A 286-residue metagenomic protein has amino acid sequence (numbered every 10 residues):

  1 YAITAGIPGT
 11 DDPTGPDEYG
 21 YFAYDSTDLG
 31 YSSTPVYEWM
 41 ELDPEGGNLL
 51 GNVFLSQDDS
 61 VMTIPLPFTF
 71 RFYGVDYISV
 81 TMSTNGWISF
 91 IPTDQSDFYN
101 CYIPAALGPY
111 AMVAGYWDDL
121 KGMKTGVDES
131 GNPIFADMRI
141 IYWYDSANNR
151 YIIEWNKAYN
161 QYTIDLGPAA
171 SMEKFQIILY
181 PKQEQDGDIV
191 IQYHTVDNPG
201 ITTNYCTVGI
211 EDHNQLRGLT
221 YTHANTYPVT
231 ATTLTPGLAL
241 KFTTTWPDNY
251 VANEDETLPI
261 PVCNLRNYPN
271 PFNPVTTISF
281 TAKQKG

Functional and structural regions predicted by a protein language model:
Y1-N253: Extracytoplasmic Ser/Thr/Pro-rich, glycosylation-prone low-complexity segments
E254-Y268, F272-G286: Glycine-centered coil/turn sites that cap beta-strands in beta-rich domains
